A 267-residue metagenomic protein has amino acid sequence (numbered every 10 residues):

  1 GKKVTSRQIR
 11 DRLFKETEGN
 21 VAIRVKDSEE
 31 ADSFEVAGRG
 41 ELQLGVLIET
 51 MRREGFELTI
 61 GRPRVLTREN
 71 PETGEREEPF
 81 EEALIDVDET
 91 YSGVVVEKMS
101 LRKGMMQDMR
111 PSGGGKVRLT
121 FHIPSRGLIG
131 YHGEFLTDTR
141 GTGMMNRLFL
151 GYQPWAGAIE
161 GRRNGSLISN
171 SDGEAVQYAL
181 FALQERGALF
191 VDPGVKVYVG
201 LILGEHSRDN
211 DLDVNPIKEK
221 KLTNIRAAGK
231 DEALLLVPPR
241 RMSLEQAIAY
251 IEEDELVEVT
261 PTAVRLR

Functional and structural regions predicted by a protein language model:
G1-R267: Accessory interaction regions appended to the cores of large information-processing enzymes
